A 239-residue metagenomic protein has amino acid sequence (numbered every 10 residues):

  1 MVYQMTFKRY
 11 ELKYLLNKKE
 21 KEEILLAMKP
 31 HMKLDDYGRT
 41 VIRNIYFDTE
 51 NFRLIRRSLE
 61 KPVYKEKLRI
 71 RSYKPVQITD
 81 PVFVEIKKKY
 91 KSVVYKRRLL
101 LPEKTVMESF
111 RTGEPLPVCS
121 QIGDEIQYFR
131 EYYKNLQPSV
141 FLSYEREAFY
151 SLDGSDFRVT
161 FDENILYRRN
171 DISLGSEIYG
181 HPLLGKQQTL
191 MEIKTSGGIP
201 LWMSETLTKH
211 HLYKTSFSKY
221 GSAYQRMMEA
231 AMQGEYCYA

Functional and structural regions predicted by a protein language model:
M1-A239: Phosphate-end processing signature that detects enzymes handling 5′-triphosphorylated RNA and polyphosphate
